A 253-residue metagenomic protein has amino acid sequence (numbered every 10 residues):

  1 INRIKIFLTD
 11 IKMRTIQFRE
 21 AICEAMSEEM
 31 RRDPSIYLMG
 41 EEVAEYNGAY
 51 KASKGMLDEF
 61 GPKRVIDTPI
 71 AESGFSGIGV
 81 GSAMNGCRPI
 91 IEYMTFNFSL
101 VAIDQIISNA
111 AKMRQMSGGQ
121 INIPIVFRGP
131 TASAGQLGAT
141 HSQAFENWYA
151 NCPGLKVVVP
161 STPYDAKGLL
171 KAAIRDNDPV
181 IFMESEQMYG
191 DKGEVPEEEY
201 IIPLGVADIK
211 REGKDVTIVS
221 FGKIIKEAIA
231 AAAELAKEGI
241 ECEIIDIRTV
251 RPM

Functional and structural regions predicted by a protein language model:
L8-P179, M183: Thiamine diphosphate
A21-A25, K167-P179, G190-E234: Glycine-/acidic-rich phosphate or pyrophosphate-binding loops and their flanking alpha/beta elements
G55-P62, E227-I245: Short helix-loop-beta junction
I70, I245-P252: Short beta->alpha junction loops
T131, E186-Y189, G222-K223, R248-T249: Glycine-rich beta-alpha junction loops
S142-Q143, I201-I202, M253: Charged helix-capping and loop-helix junction motifs
M183, V219-S220, E243-I247: Short, conserved beta-strand edge motifs with alternating hydrophobic and charged residues
